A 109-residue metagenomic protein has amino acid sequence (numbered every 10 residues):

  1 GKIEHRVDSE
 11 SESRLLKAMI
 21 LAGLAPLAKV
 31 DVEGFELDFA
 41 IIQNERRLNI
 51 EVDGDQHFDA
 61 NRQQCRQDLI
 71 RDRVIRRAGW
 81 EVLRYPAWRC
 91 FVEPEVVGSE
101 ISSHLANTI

Functional and structural regions predicted by a protein language model:
G1-A25, I109: Solvent-exposed, charged helical/coil patches that constitute nucleic-acid or partner-interaction surfaces
R6-E10, V30-D31, R62-L69: Conserved phosphate-coordination/catalytic loops
A22, A28, E33-L37: Short beta-strand or tight-loop elements that sit immediately N-terminal to catalytic metal-binding acidic residues
K29, D55-Q56, A78: Helical anchoring/docking segments at protein termini
E36-I70, C90: Short beta-strand-loop-alpha-helix junction that forms the active-site gateway of nucleic-acid-processing nucleases
R46-E51, E95-I109: Short, structured secondary-structure boundary patches
A60-H104: Catalytic cores of nucleic-acid endonucleases
